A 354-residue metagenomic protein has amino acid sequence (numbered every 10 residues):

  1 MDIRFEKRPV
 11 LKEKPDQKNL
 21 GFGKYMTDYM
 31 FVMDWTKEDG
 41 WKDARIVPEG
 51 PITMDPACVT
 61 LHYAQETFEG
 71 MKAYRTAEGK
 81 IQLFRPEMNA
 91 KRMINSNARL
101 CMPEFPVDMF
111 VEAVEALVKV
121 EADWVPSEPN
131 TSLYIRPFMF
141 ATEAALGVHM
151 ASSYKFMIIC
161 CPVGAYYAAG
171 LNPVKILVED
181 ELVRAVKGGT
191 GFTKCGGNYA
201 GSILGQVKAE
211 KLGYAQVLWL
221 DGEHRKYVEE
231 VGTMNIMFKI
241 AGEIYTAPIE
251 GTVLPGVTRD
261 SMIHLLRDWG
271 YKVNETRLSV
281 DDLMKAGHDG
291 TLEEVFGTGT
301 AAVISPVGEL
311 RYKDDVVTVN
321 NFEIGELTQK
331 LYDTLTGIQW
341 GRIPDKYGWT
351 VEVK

Functional and structural regions predicted by a protein language model:
M1-D55, L61: Intrinsically disordered, low-complexity, positively charged segments
M1-Q17, Y25-T27, A168, I176 (+2 more regions): Conserved catalytic-core subdomain
D16-N19, P86-A90, I94-L212, L327: Extended Lys/Arg-rich, glycine-bearing segments that form polyanion-binding/interaction patches within enzyme domains
K24-V32, K37, I46, V59 (+2 more regions): Active-site-adjacent loop/helix segments that line or gate small-molecule/cofactor pockets in enzymes
D28-M30, F68, S153-K155, P173 (+2 more regions): Short glycine-rich loop/turn motifs
M33-W41, T67, Y74-G79, P86 (+5 more regions): Short acidic-glycine loop/turn motifs at beta-strand connectors
D55-K72, A301-S305: Conserved phosphate/anionic-ligand binding catalytic regions in large, soluble enzymes, centered on
